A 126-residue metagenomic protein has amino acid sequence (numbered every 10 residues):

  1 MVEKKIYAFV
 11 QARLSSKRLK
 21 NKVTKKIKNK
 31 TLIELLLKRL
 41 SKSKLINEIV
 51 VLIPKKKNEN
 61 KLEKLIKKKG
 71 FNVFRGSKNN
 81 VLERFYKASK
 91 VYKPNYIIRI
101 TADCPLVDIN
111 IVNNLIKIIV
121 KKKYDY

Functional and structural regions predicted by a protein language model:
M1-K20: N-terminal nucleotide-binding beta1-loop-alpha1 segment
A8, I49-V51: Hydrophobic/aromatic residues located in beta-strands of well-ordered beta-sheets within soluble catalytic
L32-I49, L62-K64, K68-K69: A short, N-terminal amphipathic alpha-helix
P54-E59: A conserved acidic beta->alpha catalytic loop
K67-N80, K90: Conserved donor nucleotide-binding strand/loop of the catalytic core
F85-K87, Y92, L106-Y126: Conserved donor-nucleotide/metal-binding helix-loop-beta segment in metal-dependent transferases, i.e., the alpha-helix
I97-I98: Short aromatic/hydrophobic "clamp" motif used to bind/position activated sugar donors
D103: Substrate/cofactor-recognition hotspot
